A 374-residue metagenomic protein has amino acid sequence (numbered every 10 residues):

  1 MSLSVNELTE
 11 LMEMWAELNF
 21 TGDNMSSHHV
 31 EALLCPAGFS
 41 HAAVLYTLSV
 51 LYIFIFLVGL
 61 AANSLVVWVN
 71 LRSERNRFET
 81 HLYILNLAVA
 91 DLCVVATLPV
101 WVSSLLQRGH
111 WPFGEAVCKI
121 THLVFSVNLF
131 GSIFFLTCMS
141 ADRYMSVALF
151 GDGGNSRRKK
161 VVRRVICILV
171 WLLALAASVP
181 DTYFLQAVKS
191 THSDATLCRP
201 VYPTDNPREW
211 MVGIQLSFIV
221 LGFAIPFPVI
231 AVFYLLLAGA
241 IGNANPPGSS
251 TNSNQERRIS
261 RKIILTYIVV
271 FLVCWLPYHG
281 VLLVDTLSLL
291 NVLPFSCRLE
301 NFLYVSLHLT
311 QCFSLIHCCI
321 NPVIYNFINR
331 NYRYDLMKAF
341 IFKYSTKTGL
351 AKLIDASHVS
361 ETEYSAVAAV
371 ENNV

Functional and structural regions predicted by a protein language model:
M1-P36, N155, P246-R258, V292-S296 (+1 more regions): Intrinsically disordered regulatory tails of 7TM GPCRs
V30-F39, W111-H122, S126, L149 (+3 more regions): Loop architecture of class A 7-transmembrane GPCRs
H41-S49, E79-C138, L149-R157: Extracellular TM2-ECL1-early TM3 structural module of rhodopsin-like
A43-R72, A231: First transmembrane helix
Y52, V69, V94-R108, H122 (+7 more regions): Helix-to-loop junction signature of class
F56, N86-L98, I166-S178, I219-F227 (+2 more regions): Alpha-helical transmembrane segments of multi-pass membrane proteins
I166, T196-R208, L216-G222, G239-G280 (+1 more regions): Intracellular effector-coupling site of seven-transmembrane GPCRs, centered on the ICL3-to-TM6 transition
V270, G280, V305-S357: Seventh transmembrane helix
